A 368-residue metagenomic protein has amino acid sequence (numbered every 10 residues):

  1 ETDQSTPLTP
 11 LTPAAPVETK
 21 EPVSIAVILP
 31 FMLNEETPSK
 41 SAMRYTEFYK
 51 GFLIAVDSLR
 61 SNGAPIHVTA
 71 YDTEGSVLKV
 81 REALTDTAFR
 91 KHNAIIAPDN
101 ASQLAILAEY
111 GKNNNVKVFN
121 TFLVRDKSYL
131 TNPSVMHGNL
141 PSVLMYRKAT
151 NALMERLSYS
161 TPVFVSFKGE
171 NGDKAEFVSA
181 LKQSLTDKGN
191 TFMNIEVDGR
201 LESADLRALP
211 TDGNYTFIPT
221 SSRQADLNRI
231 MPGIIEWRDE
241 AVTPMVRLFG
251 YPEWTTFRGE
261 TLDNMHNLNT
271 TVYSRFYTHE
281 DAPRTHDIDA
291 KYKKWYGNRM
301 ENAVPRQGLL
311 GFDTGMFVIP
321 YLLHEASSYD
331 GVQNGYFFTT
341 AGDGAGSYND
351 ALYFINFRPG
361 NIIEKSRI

Functional and structural regions predicted by a protein language model:
E1-V23: Sec-dependent signal peptide cleavage junction
A26-V27, R90-N100, F119-F122, T161-K168 (+4 more regions): Periplasmic-binding protein-like
E36-K50, N171-A175: Glycine- and acidic-residue-enriched helix-capping/strand-helix junction motifs
Y45-V68: Signal peptide-proximal N-terminal region of secreted/periplasmic/extracellular or secretory-lumen proteins
V77-N93, A204-D212: Short, well-structured alpha-helical segments in soluble
I96-S166, E170-V178: Extracytoplasmic ligand/sensor domains, especially the bilobed periplasmic-binding protein
M231-G308: Extracellular/periplasmic periplasmic-binding protein-like sensory domains
N298-G308, F312-R367: Segments of small-molecule ligand-sensing domains
